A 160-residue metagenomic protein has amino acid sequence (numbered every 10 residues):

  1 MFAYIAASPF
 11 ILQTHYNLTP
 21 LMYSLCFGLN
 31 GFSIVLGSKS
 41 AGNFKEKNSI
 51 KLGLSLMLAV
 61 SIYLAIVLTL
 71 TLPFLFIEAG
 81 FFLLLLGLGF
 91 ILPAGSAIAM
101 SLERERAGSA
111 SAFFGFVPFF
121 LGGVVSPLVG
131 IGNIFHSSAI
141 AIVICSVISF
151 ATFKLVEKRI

Functional and structural regions predicted by a protein language model:
M1-A6, G89, F119-G123: Recurrent gating helices in multi-pass secondary carriers
M1-F27: Extracytoplasmic gate region of multi-pass secondary transporters
Y23-F44: Transmembrane alpha-helices of Major Facilitator/SLC transporters
G28, F32, F82, A112-F120: Transmembrane alpha-helical cores of Major Facilitator Superfamily
I50-A94: C-terminal transmembrane helical hairpin of 12-TM major facilitator-type secondary transporters
A59-I66, V124, I148-L155: Transmembrane-helix signature of multi-pass solute transporters
S96-I134, A141-I144: A late C-terminal transmembrane helix in Major Facilitator Superfamily
I140-I160: Multi-pass alpha-helical transporter architecture, strongest for 12-TM Major Facilitator/SLC carriers used
